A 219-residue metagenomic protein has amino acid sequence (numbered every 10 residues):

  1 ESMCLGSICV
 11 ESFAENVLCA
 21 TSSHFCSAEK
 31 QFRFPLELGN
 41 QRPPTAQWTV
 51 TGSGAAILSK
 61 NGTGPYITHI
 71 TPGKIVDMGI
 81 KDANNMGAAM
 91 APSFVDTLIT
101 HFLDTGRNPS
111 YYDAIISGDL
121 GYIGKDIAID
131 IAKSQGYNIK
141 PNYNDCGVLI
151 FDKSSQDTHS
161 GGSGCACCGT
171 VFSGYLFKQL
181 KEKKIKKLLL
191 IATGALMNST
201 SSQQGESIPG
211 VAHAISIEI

Functional and structural regions predicted by a protein language model:
E1-A20, A56-L58, S163-K184: Active-site-proximal alpha-helical scaffold in enzymes
E1-Q47: A generic, well-ordered mixed alpha/beta core segment in the N-terminal half of proteins
T21-K30, G73-I75, A192-M197: Acidic, glycine-rich active-site loops and adjacent beta-strand->loop/helix elements that engage anionic groups
P35-I99, D104-R107, K140-D157, K184-T193 (+1 more regions): Condensing-enzyme catalytic core mediating Claisen C-C bond formation in acyl metabolism
M90, P109, I116-D126: A structural signal for small-residue-enriched, beta-sheet-centric alpha/beta enzyme cores and oligomeric scaffold folds
D113-Y122, L149, S160-G161: A short beta-alpha structural unit
L120-Q135, T200-S207: Short glycine/threonine-rich loop-to-helix capping motif typified by GTGT followed within a few residues by an Asp-Pro
